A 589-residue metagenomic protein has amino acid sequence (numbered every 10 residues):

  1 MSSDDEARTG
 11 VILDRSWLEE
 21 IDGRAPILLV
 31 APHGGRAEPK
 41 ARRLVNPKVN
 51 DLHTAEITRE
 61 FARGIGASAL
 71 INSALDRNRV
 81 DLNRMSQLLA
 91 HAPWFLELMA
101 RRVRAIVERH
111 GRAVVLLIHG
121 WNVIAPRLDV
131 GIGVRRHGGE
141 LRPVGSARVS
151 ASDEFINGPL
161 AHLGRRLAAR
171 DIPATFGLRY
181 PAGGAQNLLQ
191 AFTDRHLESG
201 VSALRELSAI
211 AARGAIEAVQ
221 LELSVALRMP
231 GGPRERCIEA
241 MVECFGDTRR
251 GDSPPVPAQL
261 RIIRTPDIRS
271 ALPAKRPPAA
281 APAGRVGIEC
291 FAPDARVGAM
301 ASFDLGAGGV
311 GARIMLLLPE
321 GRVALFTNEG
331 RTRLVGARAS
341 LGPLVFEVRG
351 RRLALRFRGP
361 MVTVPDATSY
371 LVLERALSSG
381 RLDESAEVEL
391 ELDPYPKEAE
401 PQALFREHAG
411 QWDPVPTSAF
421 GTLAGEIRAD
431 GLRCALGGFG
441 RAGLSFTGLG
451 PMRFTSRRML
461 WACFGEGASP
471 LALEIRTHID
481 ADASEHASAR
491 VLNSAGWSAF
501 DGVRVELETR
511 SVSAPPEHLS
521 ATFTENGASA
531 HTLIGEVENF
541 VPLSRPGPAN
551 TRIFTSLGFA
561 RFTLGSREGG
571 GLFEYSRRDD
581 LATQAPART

Functional and structural regions predicted by a protein language model:
M1-P257: N-terminal catalytic or cofactor-binding beta/alpha core of small enzyme domains
A258-T589: Structured soluble/peripheral alpha/beta segments that form catalytic or ligand/cofactor-binding pockets
